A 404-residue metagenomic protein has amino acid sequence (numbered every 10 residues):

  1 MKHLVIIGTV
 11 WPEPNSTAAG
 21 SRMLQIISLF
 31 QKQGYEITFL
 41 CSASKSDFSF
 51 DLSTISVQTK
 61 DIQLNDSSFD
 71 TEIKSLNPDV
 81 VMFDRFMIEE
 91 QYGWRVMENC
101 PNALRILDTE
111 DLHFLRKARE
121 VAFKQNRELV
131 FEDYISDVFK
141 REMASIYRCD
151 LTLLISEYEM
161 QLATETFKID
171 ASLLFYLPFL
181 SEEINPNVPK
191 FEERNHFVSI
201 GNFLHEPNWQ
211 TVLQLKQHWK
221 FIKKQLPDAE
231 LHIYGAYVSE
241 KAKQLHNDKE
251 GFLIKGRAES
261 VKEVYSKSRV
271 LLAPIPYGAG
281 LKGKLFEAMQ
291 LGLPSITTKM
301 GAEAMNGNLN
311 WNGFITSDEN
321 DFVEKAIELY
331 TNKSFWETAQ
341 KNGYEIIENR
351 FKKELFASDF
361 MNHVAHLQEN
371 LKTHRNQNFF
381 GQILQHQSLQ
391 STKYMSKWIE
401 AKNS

Functional and structural regions predicted by a protein language model:
M1-D47: N-terminal subdomain of nucleotide-sugar transferases
E13, N102, L107-S136, N202: Acceptor-binding helix/loop patch of EC 2.4 sugar-transfer enzymes, predominantly nucleotide-sugar-dependent
P78, S266-G280, L293: Acidic donor-binding loop of glycosyltransferase active sites
Q91-Y92, F139-A171, A242: A short, active-site helix/loop in glycosyltransferases that binds the activated sugar's phosphate group
E165, I169, L174-S266: Conserved catalytic-core segment of nucleotide-activated headgroup transferases in glycan assembly
K284-E287, P294-T298: Short hydrophobic beta-strand element within catalytic cores of glycosyltransferases and related nucleotide-activated
G313-N320, E328-K333: Conserved acidic donor-binding segment of nucleotide-sugar-dependent glycosyltransferases
N342-S404: C-terminal amphipathic helix plus adjacent low-complexity, charged tail appended to glycosyltransferase catalytic
